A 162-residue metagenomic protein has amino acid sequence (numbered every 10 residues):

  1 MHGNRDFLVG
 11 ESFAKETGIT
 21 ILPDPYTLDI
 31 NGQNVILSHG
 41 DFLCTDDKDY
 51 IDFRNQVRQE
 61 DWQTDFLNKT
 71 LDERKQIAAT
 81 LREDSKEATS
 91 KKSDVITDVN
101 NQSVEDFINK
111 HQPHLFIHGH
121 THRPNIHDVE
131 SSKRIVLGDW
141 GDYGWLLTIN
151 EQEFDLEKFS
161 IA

Functional and structural regions predicted by a protein language model:
M1-E11, L43-T45, H114-D128, Y143-G144: Active-site environment of divalent metal-dependent phosphoester hydrolases
H2, D6-H111: Conserved catalytic scaffold of divalent metal-dependent phosphoesterases
L28-N31, D128-A162: Binuclear metal-dependent phosphoesterase catalytic core
K86-G138, T148-N150: Extended, basic/helix-rich recognition subdomains
